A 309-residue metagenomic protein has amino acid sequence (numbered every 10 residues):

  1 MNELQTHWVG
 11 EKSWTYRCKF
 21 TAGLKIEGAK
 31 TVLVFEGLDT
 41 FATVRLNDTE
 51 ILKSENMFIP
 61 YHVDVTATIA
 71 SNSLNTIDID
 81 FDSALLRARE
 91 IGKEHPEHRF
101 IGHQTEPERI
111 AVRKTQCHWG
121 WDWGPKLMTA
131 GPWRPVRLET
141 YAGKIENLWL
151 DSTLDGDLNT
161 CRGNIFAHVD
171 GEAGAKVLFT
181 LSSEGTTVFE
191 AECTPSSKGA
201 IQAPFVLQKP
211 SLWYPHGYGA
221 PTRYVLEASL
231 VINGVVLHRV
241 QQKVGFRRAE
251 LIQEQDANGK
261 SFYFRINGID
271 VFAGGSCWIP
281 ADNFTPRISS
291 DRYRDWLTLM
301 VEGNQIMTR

Functional and structural regions predicted by a protein language model:
M1-R309: Secreted/periplasmic carbohydrate-active enzymes, especially glycoside hydrolases
